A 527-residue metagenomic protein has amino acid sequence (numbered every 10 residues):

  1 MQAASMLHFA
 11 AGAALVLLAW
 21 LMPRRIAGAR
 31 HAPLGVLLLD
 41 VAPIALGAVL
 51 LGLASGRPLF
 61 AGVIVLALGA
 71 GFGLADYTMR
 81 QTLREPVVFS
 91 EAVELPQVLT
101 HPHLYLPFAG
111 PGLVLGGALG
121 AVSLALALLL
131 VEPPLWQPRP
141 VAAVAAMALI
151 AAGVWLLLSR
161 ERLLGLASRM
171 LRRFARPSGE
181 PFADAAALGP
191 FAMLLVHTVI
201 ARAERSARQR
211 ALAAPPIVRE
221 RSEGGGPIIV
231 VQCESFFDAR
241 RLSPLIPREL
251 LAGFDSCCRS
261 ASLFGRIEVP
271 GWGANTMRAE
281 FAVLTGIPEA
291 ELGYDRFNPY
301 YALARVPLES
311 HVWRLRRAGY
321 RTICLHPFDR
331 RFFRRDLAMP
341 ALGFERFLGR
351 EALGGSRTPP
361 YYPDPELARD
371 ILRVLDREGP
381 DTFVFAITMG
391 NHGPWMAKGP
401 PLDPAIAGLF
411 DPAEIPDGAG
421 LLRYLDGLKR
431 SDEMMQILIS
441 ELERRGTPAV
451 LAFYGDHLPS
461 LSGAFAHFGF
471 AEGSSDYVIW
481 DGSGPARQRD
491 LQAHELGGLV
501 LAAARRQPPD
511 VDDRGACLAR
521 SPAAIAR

Functional and structural regions predicted by a protein language model:
M1-F182: Transmembrane and membrane-interface helices of multi-pass, inner-membrane envelope-modifying transferases
A13, M22, G225, F237-S243 (+2 more regions): Helix-boundary/low-complexity linker signature
G35-V49, P227-R240, S260-V269, H457: Long, well-ordered hydrophobic secondary-structure segments characteristic of membrane-embedded and membrane-proximal
E91, L95, P247-F254, A368: Amphipathic alpha-helical segments in well-structured domains
H101-A121, L195, Q209, P215-G224 (+1 more regions): Loop-to-transmembrane boundary segments
L157-Q232, R241-P244: Membrane-interface segments at or immediately adjacent to transmembrane helices that form the boundary between
S222-I246, E443, F453-Y454, L458-L461: Active-site beta-strand/loop microenvironment that shapes enzyme catalytic pockets
C233, A252-A261, G265-R527: Solvent-exposed soluble domains appended to multi-pass membrane proteins
